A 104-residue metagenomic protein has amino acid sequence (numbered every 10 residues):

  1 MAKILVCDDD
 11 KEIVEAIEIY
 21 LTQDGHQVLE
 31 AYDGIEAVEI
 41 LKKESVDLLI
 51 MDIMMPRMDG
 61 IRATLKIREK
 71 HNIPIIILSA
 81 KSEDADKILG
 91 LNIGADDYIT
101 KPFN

Functional and structural regions predicted by a protein language model:
C7-D8, A31, L49, I99: Conserved sequence signature across two-component system core domains
D8, D52, S79: Active-site residues of response regulator receiver
K11-L29, K43: Two-component/phosphorelay signaling modules centered on CheY-like receiver
E30-L48: Acidic, metal-coordinating helix/loop segments flanking the phosphotransfer/catalytic sites of two-component signaling
Y32-E36, D59-R62, D86: Acidic catalytic/metal-coordinating carboxylates
E39, M58-N72: Short amphipathic alpha-helix used as the core "switch/output" element in two-component signaling
M55: Receiver (REC) domain active-site loop signature in two-component systems and cognate sites in sensor histidine kinases
